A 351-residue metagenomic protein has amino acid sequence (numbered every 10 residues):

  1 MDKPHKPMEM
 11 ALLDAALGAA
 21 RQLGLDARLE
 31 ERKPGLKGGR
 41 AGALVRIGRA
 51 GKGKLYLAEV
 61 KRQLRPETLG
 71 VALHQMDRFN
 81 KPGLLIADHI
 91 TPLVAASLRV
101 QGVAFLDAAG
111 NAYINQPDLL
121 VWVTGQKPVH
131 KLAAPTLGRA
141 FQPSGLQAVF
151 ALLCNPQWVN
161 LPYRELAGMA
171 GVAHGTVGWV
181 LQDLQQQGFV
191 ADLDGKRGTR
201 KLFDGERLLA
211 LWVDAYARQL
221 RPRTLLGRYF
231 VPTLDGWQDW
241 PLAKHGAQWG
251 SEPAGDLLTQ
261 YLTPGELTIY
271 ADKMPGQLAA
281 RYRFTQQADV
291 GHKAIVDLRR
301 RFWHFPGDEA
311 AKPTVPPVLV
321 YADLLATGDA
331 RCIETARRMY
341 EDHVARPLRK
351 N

Functional and structural regions predicted by a protein language model:
D2-P92, A96-A108, N115-Q116, Y216-N351: Long, low-complexity, charge-rich intrinsically disordered regions
P34, A112, R197-T199: Conserved beta-strand edge residues that scaffold enzyme active sites
L93, P143, G175, W179: Short, well-structured alpha-helical interface segments that form or flank functional binding sites
A112-W122: Asp-box/WD-like beta-propeller blade repeats and closely related beta-sheet repeat scaffolds
W122-V149: Short alpha-helical segments that sit at the start of domains
Q126-K127, D194-K196, W212, R349-K350: Short alpha-helix boundary/capping motifs
A148-L211: Loop-centered beta-sheet repeat module
